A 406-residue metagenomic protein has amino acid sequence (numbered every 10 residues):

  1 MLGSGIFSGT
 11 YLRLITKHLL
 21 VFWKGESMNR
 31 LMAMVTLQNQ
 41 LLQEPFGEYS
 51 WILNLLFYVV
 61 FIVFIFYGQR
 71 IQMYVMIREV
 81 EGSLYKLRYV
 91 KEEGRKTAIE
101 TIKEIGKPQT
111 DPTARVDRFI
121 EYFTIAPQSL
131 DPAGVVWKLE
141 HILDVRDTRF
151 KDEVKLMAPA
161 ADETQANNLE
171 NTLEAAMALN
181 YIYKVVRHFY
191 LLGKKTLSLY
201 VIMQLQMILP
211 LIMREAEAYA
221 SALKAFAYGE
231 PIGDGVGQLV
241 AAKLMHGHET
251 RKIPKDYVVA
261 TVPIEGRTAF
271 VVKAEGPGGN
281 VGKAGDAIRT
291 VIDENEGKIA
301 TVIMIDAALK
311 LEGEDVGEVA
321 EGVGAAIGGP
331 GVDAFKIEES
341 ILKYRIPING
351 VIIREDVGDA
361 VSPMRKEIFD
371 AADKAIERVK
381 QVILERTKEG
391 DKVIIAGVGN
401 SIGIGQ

Functional and structural regions predicted by a protein language model:
L2-E48: Short, strongly hydrophobic alpha-helical membrane anchors
M28-E100: Generic N-terminal leader/targeting and pre-domain segments
N29-L31, Q40, D293-I299, L384-G390: Intrinsically disordered, low-complexity coil segments
V35-Q43, G397-Q406: Extended, histidine- and acidic-residue-enriched regions that form the cofactor-binding/catalytic faces
R78-L239, K243-L244: Electropositive, gly/pro-rich neighborhoods at or near active sites that engage anionic ligands
E100, R118-E121, I125, H141 (+12 more regions): Charged/polar, solvent-exposed surface patches and flexible loops
V185-P363, G399-Q406: Conserved mixed alpha/beta catalytic, RNA-binding, or beta-rich assembly cores of soluble enzyme, regulatory
V351-K392, V398-S401: Internal, active-site/partner-interface "lid" segment
